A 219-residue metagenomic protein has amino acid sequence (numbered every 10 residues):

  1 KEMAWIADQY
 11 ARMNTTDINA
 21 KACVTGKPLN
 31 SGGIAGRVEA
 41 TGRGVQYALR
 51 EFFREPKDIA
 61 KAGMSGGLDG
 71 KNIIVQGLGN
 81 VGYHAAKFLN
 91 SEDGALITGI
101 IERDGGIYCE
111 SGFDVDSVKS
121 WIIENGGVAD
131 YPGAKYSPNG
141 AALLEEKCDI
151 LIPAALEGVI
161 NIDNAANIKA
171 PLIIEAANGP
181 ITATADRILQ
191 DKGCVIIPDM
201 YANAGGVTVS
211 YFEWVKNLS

Functional and structural regions predicted by a protein language model:
K1-A35, E39, Q46-A48, F52-F53: N-terminal ligand-binding/catalytic initiation module
M3, G82, V159-A165, I181-A183: Short, well-ordered alpha-helical microsegments
M3-A7, G42-R50, Y83-N90, T98 (+3 more regions): Predominant activation on well-ordered alpha-helical scaffold segments within soluble catalytic domains
D17-A20, V24, G99-E102, I152-P153 (+2 more regions): General beta-strand structural signal in soluble alpha/beta enzymes
G32, G36-E145: Glycine-rich phosphate/diphosphate-binding loop of Rossmann-like nucleotide-binding domains
P138-C148, L156-I173: Rossmann-fold NAD(P) dinucleotide-binding segment
I152-G158, A176-I181: A general structural motif
A170-S219: Adenosine-phosphate binding glycine-rich loop
